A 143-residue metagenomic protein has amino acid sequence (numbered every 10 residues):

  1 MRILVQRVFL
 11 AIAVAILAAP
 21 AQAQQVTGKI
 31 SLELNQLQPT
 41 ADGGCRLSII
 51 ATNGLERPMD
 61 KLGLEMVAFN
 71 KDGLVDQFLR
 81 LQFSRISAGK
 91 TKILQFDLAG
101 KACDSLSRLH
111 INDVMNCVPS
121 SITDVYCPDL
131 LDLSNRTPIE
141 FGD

Functional and structural regions predicted by a protein language model:
M1-L10: Bacterial N-terminal signal peptides that target proteins for export
A13, A18-P20: N-terminal signal peptide c-region/cleavage motif recognized by signal peptidases
A23-G44, S48-I50, L74, Y126-P128 (+2 more regions): Low-complexity, acidic Ser/Thr/Pro/Gly-rich terminal tails and inter-domain linkers that flank the onset of structured
N53-L55: Short solvent-exposed capping/turn motifs at the termini of beta-strands
R57-K61: Short acidic/proline- and small/hydrophobic-mixed sequence motifs that coincide with surface turns and coil-to-beta
L64-M66: Hydrophobic beta-strand segments
F69-S107, C117: Intrinsically disordered, low-complexity Pro/Gly/Ser/Thr-rich segments with frequent PxxP/GP/PP motifs and embedded
G100-D143: Terminal connector regions
